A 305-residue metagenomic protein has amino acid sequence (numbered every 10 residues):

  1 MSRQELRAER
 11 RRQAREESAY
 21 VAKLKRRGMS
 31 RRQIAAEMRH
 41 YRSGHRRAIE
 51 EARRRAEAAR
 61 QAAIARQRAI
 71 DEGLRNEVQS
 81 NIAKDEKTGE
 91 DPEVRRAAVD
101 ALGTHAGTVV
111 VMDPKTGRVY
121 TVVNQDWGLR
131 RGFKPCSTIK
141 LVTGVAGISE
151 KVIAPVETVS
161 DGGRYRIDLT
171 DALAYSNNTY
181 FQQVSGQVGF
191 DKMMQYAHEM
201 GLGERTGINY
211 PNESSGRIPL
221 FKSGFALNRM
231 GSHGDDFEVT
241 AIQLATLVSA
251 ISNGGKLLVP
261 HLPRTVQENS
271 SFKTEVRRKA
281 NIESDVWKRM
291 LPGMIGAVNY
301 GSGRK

Functional and structural regions predicted by a protein language model:
M1-T108, V276-R277: Extracytoplasmic/periplasmic proteins that interact with beta-lactams or build/remodel peptidoglycan
L74, P135, P155-E157: Extended, non-catalytic scaffold segments that flank or surround catalytic motifs
N81, V123-D126: Short acidic, glycine/proline-rich loop/turn micro-motifs
D85, A106-T121, R131, E150-K305: Beta-lactam-recognizing serine transpeptidase/beta-lactamase-like catalytic domain environment
L129-L141: A short, polar/charged loop-to-alpha-helix boundary motif
T138-A146, A241-T246: Short amphipathic alpha-helical face segments that pack within enzyme cores and frequently flank/anchor catalytic
